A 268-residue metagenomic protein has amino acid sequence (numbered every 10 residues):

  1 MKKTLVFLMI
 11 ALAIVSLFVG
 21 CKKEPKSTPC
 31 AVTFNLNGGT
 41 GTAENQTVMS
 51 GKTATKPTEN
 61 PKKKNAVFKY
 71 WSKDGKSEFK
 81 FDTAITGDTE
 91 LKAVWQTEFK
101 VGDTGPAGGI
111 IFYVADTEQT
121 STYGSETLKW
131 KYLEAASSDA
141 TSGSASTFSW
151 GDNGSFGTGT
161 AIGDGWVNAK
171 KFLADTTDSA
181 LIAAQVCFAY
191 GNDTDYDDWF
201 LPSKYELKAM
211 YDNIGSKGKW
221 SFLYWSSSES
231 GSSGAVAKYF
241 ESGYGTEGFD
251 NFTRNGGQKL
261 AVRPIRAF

Functional and structural regions predicted by a protein language model:
M1-V19: Sec-dependent bacterial lipoprotein signal peptides
C21-T28, V94-T194, G256-F268: Short, compositionally biased
E24, F68-K69, A180, Y196-D198 (+1 more regions): C-terminal, surface-exposed recognition/capping segments
P25-T97: Secondary-structure capping and domain/repeat boundary segments
N35-N37, Y70-D74, A115, A136-S138 (+1 more regions): Predominantly extracellular/luminal cell-surface or secreted proteins
P61, A140, S230: Hydrophobic pocket-lining residues within nucleotide cofactor-binding pockets
A66, K131-S138, K204-L207: Extracellular/lumenal glycan-associated surfaces
